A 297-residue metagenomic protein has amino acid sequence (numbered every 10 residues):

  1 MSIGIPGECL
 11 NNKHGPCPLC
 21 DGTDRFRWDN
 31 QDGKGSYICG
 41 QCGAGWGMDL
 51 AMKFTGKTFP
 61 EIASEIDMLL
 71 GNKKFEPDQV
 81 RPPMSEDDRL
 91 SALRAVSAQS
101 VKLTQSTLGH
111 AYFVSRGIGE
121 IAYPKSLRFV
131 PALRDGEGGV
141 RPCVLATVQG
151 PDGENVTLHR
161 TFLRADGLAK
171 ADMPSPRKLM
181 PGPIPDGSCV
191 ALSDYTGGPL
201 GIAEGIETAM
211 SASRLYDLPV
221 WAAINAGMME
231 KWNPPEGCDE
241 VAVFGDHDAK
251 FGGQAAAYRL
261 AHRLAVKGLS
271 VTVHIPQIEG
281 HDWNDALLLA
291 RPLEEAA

Functional and structural regions predicted by a protein language model:
M1-F75, E120, G237-D239, A265 (+1 more regions): N-terminal structured subdomain of primase-like DNA metabolism proteins
I38-G45, G197-G201, I206-A297: TOPRIM fold recognition
D49, A111, M210: Alpha-helical elements of the RecA-like P-loop NTPase motor core of helicases
P60-I62, L69, G109, M228-K231 (+1 more regions): Short gly/pro/ser/thr-enriched loop/turn and capping motifs at secondary-structure boundaries
E61-L103, N155: Conserved active-site segments centered on acidic
Q105-A122: Compact soluble domain cores
G119-G139: Short, basic/aromatic recognition patches
D135-E236: Phosphate-handling DNA/RNA-contact segment within nucleic-acid enzymes
